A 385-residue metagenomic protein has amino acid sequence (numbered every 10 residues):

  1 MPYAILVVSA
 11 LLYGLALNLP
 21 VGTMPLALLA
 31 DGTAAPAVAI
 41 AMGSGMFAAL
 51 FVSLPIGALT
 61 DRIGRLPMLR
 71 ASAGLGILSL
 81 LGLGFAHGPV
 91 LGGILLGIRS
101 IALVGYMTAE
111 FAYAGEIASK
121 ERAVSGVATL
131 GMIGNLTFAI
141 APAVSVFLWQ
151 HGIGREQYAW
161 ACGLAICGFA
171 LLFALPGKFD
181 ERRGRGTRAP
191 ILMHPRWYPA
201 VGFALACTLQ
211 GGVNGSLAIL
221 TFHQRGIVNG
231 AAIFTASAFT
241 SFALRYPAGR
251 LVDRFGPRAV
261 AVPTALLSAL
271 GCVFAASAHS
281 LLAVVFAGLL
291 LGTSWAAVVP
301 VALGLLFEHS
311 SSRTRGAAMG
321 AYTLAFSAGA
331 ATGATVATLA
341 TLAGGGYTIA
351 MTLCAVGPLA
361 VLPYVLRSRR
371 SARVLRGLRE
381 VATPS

Functional and structural regions predicted by a protein language model:
M1, G177-F203: Juxtamembrane intracellular "pre-TM" segments in multi-pass secondary transporters
M1-M46, P199, F203, T208-R225: Helix-loop boundary and gating motifs at the non-cytosolic
P25, T137-W149, G333-T341: Small-residue (Gly/Pro/Ala) motifs that create kinks and tight helix-helix packing interfaces
M46-L54, F138-A139, A238-Y246, A331: Residue-level signature of mid-helix packing/kink "hotspots" within the transmembrane helices of 12-pass Major
V52-G64, W149, L244-G256: Helix-to-loop junctions at the C-terminal end of transmembrane segments in multipass secondary transporters
P67-L81, A259-V273: Structural signature of the two symmetry-related core transmembrane helices
G105-A118, A297-S310: Intracellular juxtamembrane helix-capping segments at the cytosolic ends of symmetry-related transmembrane helices
Q157-F173, M351-L366: Symmetry-related core transmembrane helices of the 12-TM Major Facilitator Superfamily/SLC fold
